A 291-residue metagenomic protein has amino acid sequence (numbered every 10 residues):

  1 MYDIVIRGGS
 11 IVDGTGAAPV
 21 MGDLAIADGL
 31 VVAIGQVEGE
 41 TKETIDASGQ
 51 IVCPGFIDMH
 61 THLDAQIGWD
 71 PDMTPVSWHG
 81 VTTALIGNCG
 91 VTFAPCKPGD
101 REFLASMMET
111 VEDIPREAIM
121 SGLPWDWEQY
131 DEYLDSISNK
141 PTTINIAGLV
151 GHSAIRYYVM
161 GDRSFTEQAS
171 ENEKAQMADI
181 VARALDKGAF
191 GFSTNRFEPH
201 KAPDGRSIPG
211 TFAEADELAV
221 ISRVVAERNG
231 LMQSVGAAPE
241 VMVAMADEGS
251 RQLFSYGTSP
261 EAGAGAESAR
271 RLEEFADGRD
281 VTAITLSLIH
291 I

Functional and structural regions predicted by a protein language model:
M1-G55: Histidine-rich, glycine-flanked metal-binding segment
G9, G29, G49, H60 (+4 more regions): Divalent metal-coordination and catalytic microenvironments
V52-P75: Di-metal (Zn2+ and/or Mg2+/Mn2+) metal-binding site signature of metallo-dependent hydrolases with the MBL/beta-CASP
I57-M59, A84-I86, I146-G148, F192-T194 (+3 more regions): Hydrophobic faces of well-ordered beta-strands that scaffold small-molecule active sites in alpha/beta enzyme cores
W69-G191: Divalent-metal coordination cores built from histidine and acidic residues
I137-K140, L185-D186, V225, V243-S250: Acidic (Asp/Glu)-rich catalytic clusters
R183-E240: Divalent metal-binding pocket/active-site signature
I289-I291: Conserved small/polar residues in nucleotide/adenosyl-binding loops
